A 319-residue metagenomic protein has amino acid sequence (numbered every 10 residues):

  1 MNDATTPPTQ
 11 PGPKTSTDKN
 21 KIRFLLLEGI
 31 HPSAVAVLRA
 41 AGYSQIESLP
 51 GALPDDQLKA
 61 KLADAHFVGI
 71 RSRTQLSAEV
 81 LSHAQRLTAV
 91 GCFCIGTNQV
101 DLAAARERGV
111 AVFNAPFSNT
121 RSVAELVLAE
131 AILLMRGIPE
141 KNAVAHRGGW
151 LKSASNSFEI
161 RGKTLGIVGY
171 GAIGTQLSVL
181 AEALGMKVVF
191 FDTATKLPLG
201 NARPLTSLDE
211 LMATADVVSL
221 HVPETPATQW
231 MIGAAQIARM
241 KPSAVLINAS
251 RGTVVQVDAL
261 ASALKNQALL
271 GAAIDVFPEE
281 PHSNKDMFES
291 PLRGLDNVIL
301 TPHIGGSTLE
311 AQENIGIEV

Functional and structural regions predicted by a protein language model:
M1-F113, E210-A213, G233-A235, R239 (+1 more regions): An N-terminal-biased, well-structured beta-alpha scaffold segment characteristic of Rossmann-like dinucleotide-binding
P11-L26, S33, A41-I46, D56 (+9 more regions): Structural/interface elements that position substrates and couple domains in central-metabolism enzymes
A60, H66-F67, T88-A89, V217 (+3 more regions): Short, Asp-centered acidic motifs that coordinate Mg2+ and/or phosphate in catalytic or ligand-binding sites
R73, I95, D216, H221-E224 (+2 more regions): Short glycine-/small-residue-rich Rossmann-like dinucleotide-binding loops
Q75, G96-Q99, N114, S118-N119 (+4 more regions): Residue-level detector of alpha-helix initiation sites
R108-T164, Q176-A183: Phosphate-binding beta-alpha-beta segment of Rossmann-like dinucleotide-binding domains, i.e., the NAD(P)
V112, A234, P242-V319: Rossmann-like dinucleotide-binding domain for NAD(H)/NADP(H)
S153-P242: Rossmann-like dinucleotide/phosphate-binding beta-alpha-beta segment
